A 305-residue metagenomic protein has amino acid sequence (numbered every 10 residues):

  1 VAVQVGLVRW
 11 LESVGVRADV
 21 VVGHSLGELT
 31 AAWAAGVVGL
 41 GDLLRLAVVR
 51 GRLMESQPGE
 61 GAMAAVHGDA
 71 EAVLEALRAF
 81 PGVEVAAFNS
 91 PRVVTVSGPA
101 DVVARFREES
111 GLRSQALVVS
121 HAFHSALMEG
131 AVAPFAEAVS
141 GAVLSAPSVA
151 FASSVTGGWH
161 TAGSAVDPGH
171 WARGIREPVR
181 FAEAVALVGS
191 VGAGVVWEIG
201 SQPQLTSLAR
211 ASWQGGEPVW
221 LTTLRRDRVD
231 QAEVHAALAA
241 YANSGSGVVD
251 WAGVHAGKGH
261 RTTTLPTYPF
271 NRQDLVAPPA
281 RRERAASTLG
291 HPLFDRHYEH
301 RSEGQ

Functional and structural regions predicted by a protein language model:
V1-I199, P203-L205, G259: Acyltransferase
A2-V21, V66-H67, A162, A172-H291: Flexible, low-complexity segments
V85-A86, S287-E299: A structural signal for short, hydrophobic beta-strand segments that form beta-sheets in beta-rich/all-beta domains
V102, G157, R226, D274-V276 (+1 more regions): Short loop/turn segments at secondary-structure transitions that flank enzyme active sites
E299-Q305: Catalytic strand-loop segment that frames the active site of acyl-thioester-processing enzymes
